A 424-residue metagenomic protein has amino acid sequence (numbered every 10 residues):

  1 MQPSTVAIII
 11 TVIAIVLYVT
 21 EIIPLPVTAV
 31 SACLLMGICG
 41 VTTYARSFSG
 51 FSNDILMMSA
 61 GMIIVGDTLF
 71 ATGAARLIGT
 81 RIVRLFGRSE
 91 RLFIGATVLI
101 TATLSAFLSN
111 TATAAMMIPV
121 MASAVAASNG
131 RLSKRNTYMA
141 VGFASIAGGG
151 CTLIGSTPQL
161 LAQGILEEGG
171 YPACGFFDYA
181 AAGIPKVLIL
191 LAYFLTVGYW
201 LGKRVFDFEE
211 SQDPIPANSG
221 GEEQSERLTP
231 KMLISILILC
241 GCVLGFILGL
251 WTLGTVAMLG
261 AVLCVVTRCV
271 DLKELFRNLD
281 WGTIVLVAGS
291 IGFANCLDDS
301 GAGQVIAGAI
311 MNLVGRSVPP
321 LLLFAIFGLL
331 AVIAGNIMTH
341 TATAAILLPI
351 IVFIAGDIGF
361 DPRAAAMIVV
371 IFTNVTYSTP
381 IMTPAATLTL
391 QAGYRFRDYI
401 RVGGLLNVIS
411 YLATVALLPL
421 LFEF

Functional and structural regions predicted by a protein language model:
M1-A60, I64-G66, A181-G308, N407 (+2 more regions): Hydrophobic transmembrane alpha-helices of multi-pass small-molecule transporters
V6, N129-A144, G148-L161, I165-N218 (+1 more regions): Juxtamembrane and boundary regions of transmembrane helices in multi-pass small-molecule transporters and channels
I13, L34, I38-R131, N278-T283 (+1 more regions): Membrane-embedded alpha-helical segments and adjacent helix-loop junctions characteristic of multi-pass solute
A14-I23, I100-S109, F143-I154, L244-G249 (+2 more regions): Transmembrane alpha-helix interface/packing and boundary motifs in multi-pass membrane proteins, characterized by
V16-T28, N129-L132, V270-N278, I333-T343 (+2 more regions): Membrane-helix interface "capping/anchor" motifs
S31, A96, I100, A140-F143 (+9 more regions): Hydrophobic residues within alpha-helical transmembrane segments of multi-pass solute transporters/permease subunits
C33, G79, T111-V125, Y138-G142 (+6 more regions): Re-entrant/interfacial helical elements at transmembrane boundaries that shape and gate the permeation pathway
Y44, S133-K134, F176, L253 (+3 more regions): Alpha-helix N-cap/start motif
